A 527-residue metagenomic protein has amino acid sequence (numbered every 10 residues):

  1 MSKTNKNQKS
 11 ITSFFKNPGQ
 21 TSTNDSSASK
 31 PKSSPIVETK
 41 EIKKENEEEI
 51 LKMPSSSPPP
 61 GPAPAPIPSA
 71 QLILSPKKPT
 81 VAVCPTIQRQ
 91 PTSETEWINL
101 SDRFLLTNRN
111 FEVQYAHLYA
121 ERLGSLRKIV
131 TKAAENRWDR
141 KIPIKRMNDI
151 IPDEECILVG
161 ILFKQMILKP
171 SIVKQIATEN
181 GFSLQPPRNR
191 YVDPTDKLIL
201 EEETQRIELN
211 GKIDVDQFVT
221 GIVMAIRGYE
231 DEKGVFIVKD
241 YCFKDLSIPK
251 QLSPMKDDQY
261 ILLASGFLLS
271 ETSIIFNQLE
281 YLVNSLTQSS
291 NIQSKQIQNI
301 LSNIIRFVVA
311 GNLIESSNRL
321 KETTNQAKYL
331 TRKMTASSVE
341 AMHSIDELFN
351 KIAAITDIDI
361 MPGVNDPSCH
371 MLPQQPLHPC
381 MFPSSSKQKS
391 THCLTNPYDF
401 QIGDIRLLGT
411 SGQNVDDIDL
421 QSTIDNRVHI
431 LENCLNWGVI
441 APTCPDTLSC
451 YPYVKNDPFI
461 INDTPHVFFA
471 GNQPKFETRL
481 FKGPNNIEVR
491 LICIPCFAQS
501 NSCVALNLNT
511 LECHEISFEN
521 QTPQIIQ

Functional and structural regions predicted by a protein language model:
S2-Q527: Extended recognition/assembly regions associated with phosphoester-bond processing machinery
